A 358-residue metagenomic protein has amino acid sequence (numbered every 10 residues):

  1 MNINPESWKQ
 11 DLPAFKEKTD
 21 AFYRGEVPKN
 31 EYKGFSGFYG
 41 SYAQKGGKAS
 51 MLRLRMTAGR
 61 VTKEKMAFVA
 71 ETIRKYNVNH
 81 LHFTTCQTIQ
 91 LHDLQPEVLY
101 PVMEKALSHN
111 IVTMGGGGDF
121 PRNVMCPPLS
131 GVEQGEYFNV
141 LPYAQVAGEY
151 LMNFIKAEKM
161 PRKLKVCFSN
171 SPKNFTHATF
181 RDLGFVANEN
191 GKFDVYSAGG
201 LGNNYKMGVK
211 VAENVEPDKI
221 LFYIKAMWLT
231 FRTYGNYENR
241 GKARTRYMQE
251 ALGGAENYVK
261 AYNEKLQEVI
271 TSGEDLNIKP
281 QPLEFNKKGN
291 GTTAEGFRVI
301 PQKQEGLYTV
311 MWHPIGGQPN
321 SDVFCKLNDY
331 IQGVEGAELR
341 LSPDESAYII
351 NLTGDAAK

Functional and structural regions predicted by a protein language model:
M1-K358: Peripheral terminal and linker regions in Fe-S/redox and tRNA-modifying enzymes
